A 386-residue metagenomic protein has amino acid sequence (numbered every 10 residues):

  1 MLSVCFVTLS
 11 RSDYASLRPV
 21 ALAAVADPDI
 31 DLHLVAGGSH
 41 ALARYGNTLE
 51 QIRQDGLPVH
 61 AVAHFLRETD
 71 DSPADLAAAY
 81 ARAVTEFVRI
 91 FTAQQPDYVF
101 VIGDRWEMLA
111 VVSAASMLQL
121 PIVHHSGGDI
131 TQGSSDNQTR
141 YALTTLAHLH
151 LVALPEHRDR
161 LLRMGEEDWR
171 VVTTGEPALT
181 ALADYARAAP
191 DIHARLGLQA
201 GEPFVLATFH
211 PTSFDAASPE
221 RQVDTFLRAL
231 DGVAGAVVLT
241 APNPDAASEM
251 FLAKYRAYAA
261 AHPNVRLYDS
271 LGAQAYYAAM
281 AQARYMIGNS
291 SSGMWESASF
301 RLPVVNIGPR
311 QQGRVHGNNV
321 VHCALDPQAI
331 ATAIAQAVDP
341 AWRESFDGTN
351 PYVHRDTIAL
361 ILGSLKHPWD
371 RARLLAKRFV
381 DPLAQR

Functional and structural regions predicted by a protein language model:
C5-S10, Y14-V25, D29, F65-D168: Active-site and donor-binding regions of nucleotide-sugar-utilizing enzymes
T8, A41-A43, A147-R221: A nucleotide-sugar donor-handling region in carbohydrate enzymes
D31-A79, E86: Conserved nucleotide-sugar phosphate-binding/catalytic loop shared by glycosyltransferases and other
I52, A189-Q282: Donor-nucleotide binding loops and adjacent catalytic segments primarily of GT-B fold Leloir glycosyltransferases
V101-I102, L109, H124, H150 (+1 more regions): A donor-sugar binding/catalytic signature common to diverse glycosyltransferases and related nucleotide-sugar
I102, A153-L154, T174, T240 (+1 more regions): Replace "coordinates the UDP/GDP/TDP-sugar" with "coordinates nucleotide-activated sugar donors
Q312-A337, E344-I358: Change "using UDP/GDP/dTDP sugars" to "using nucleotide sugars
D339-R386: C-terminal amphipathic helix plus adjacent low-complexity, charged tail appended to glycosyltransferase catalytic
